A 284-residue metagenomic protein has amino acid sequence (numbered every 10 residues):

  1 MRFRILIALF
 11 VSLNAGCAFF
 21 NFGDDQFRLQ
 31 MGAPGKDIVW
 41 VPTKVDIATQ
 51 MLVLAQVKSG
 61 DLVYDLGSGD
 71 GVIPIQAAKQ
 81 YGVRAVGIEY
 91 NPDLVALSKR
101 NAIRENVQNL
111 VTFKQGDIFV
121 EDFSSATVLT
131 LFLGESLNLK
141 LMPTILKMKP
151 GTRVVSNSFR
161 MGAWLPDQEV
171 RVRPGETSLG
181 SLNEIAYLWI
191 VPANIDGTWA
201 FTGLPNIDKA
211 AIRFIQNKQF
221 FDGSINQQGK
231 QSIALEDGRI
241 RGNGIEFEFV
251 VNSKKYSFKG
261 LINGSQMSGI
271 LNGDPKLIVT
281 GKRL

Functional and structural regions predicted by a protein language model:
C17-G60: S-adenosyl-L-methionine
G60-G69: Conserved class I S-adenosyl-L-methionine
G71-I75: Glycine-rich SAM-binding Motif I of class I
R84-E89: Conserved SAM-binding motif I beta-strand of class I
V95-S125: S-adenosyl-L-methionine
G151-A163: Conserved beta-strand signature within the Rossmann-like core of class I S-adenosyl-L-methionine
R160-T202: Active-site capping/gating segments
A193-I278, K282-L284: Central antiparallel beta-sheet cores of small beta-barrel/beta-sandwich binding domains
